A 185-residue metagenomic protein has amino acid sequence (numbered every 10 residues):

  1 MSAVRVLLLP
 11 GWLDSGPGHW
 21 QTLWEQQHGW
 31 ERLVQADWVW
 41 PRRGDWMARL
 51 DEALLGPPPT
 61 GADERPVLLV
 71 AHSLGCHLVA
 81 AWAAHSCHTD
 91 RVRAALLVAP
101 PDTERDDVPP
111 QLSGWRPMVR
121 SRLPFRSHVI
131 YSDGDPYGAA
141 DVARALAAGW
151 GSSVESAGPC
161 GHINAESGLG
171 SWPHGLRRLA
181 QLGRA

Functional and structural regions predicted by a protein language model:
S2-R65: Active-site catalytic motif of lipid deacylating hydrolases and related acyltransferases
G11, V34-W38, A95-R105: Active-site nucleophile loop of the alpha/beta-hydrolase fold
G16, P136-V142: Conserved alpha/beta-hydrolase "acid-adjacent" motif
G29-R32, A148-N164: Catalytic histidine neighborhood in serine/cysteine hydrolases with alpha/beta-hydrolase-type architecture
P41-G44, C160-S171: Catalytic histidine-centered segment of alpha/beta-hydrolase-like enzymes
L68-V70, A95: Conserved alpha/beta-hydrolase fold motif
V70-A80: Gly/Ala-rich beta-loop-alpha elbow adjacent to hydrolase catalytic centers
L123-Y131, D135: Short beta-strand/loop motif that positions the catalytic acidic residue of the alpha/beta-hydrolase fold
